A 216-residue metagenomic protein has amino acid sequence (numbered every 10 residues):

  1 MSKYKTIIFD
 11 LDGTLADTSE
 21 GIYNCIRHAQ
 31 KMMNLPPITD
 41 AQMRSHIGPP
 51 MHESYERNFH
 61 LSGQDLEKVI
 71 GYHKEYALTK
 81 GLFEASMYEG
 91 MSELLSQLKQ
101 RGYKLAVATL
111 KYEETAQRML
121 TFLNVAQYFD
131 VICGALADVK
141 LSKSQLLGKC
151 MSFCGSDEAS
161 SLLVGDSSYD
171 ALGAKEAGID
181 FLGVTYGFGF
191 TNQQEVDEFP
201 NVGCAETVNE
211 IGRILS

Functional and structural regions predicted by a protein language model:
S2-E93, R101, E114: N-terminal helical cap/lid subdomain that shapes the substrate entry/recognition surface in HAD-like hydrolases
T6, K143-A171: Conserved Lys-Pro-Asp/Glu-containing loop-to-beta segment of HAD-superfamily phosphomonoesterases, centered on
I26, L94-L120, A135: Substrate-recognition element of Asp-dependent hydrolases with the DxDx(T/V) motif
P36, V125-D130, D157: Conserved H-loop
S92-K99, A171-K175: Surface-exposed amphipathic alpha-helices with a cationic face
A126-L141: A short, structured active-site edge motif that brings together acidic residues
L163-G203: Acidic, Mg2+-coordinating phosphoryl-transfer loop and its flanking beta/alpha structural elements, shared across
